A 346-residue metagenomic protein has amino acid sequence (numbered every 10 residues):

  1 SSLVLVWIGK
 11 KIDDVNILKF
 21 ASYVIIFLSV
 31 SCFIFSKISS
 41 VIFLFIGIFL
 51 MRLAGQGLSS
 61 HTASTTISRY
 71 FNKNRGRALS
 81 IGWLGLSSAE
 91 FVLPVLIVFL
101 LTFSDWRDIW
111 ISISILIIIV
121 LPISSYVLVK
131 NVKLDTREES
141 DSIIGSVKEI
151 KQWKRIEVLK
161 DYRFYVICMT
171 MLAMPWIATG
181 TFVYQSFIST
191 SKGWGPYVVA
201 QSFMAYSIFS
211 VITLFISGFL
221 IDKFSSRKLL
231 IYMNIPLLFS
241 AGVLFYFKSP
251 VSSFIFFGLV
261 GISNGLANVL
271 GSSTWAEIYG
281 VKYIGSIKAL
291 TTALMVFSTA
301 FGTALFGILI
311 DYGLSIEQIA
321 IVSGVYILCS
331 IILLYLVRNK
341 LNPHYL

Functional and structural regions predicted by a protein language model:
V4-N16, L214-S225, I310-D311: Helix-to-loop junctions at the C-terminal end of transmembrane segments in multipass secondary transporters
I26-S39, P236-K248: C-terminal ends and interior cores of transmembrane alpha-helices in multi-pass membrane transporters/permeases
I42-L58, L172, S252-L266: Hydrophobic core of transmembrane alpha-helices in multi-pass small-molecule transporters, especially MFS/SLC-type
G57-F71, L266-Y279: Intracellular juxtamembrane helix-capping segments at the cytosolic ends of symmetry-related transmembrane helices
L86-K133: Helix-loop-helix hairpin linking two adjacent transmembrane segments in secondary transporters
E90, V281-G313: A late C-terminal transmembrane helix in Major Facilitator Superfamily
I156-L214: Extracytoplasmic gate region of multi-pass secondary transporters
Y206-S207, T213-I216, I221-T274: C-terminal transmembrane helical hairpin of 12-TM major facilitator-type secondary transporters
